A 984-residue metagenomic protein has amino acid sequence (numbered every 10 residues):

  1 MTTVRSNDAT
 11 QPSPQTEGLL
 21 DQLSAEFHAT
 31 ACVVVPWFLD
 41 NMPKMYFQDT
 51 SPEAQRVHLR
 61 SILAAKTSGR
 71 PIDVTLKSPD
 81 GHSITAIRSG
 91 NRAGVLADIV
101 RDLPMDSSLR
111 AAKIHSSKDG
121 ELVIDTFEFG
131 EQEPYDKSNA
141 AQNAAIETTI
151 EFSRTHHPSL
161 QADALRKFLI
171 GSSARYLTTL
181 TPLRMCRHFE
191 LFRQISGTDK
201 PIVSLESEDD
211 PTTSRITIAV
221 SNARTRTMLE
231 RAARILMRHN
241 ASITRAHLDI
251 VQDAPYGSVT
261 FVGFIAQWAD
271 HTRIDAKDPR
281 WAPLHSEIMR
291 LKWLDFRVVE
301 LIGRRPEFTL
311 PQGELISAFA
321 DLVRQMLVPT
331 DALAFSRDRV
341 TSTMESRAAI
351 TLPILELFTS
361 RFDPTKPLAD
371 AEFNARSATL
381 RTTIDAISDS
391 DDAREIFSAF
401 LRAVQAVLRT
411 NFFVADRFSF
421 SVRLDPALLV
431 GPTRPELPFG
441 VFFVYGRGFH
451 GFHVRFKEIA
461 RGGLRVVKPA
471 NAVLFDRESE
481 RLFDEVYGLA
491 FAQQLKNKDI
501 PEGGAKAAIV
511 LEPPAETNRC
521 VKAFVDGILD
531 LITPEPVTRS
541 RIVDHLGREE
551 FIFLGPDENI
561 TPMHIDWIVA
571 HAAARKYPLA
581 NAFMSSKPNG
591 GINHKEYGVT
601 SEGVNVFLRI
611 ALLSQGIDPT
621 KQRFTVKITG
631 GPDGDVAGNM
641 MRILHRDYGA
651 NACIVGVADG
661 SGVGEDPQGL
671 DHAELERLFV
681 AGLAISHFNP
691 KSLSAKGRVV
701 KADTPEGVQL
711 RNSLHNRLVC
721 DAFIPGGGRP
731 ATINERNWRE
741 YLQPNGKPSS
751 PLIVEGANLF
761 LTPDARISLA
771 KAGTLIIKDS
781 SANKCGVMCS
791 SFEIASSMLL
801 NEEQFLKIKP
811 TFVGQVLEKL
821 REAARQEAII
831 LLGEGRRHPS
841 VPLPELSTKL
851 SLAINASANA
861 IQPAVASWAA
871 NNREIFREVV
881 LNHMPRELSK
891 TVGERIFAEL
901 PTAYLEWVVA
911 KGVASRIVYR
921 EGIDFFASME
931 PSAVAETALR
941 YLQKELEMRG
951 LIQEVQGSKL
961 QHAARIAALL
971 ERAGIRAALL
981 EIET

Functional and structural regions predicted by a protein language model:
M1-V251, A266-L294, P329-L333, T343-P353 (+2 more regions): Regulatory modules associated with amino-acid/nitrogen control
K118-D125, F129-E131, S153-L169, K200-N222 (+10 more regions): Ligand/cofactor-recognition surfaces for anionic moieties
A637-G638: Short terminal or interdomain "cap/linker" segment that borders an active site or interface and mediates
M641-H645: Short glycine-enriched nucleophile-adjacent loop and the immediately C-terminal alpha-helix near the catalytic center
